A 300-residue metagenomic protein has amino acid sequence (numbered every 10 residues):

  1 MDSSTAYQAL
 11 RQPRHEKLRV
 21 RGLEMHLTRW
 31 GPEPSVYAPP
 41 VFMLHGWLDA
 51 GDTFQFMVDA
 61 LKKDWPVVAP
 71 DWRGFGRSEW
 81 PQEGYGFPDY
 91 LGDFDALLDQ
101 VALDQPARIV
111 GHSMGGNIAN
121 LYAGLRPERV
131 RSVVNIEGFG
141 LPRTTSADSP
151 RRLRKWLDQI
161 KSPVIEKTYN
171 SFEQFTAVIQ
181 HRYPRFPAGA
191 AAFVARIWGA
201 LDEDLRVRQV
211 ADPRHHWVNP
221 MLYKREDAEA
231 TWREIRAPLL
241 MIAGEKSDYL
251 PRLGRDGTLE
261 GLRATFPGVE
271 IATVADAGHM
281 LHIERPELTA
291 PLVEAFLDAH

Functional and structural regions predicted by a protein language model:
M1-V41, K62-W65, L103-Q105, G140 (+2 more regions): Alpha/beta-hydrolase fold catalytic core
H26-W80: Conserved HGGG/HGGXW glycine-rich cap/lid loop of the alpha/beta-hydrolase fold
L91-A107: Conserved acidic catalytic loop of the alpha/beta-hydrolase fold
Q105-S149: Conserved hydrolase catalytic core segment
I136-Y169: A catalytic-pocket lid/entrance helix-loop region that shapes and gates access to the active site across common
V164-R225: Conserved alpha/beta-hydrolase catalytic His-Asp/Glu region
E234-A277: Conserved loop-alpha-helix segment in the C-terminal half of the alpha/beta-hydrolase fold that carries the catalytic
A277-P286: Catalytic histidine-centered segment of alpha/beta-hydrolase-like enzymes
